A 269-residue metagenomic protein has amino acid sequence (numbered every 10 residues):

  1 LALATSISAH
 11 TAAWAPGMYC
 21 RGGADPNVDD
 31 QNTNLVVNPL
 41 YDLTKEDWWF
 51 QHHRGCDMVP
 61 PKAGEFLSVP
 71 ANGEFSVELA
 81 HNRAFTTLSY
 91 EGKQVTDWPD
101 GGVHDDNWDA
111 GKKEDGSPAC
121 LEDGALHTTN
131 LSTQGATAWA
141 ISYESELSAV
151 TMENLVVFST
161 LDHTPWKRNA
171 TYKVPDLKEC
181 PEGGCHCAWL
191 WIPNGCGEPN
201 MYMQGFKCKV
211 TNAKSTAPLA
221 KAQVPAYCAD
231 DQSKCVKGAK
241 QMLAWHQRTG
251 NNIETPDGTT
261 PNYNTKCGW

Functional and structural regions predicted by a protein language model:
L1-T171, G197-W269: Peripheral, solvent-exposed domain-edge segments that often transition into intrinsically disordered/low-complexity
A71, P181-E182: Surface-exposed loops/turns
S76, G184-A188: Short, conserved beta-strand segments of beta-strand-rich sandwich/propeller modules, principally
P165-K167, E182-C185: Hydrophobic alpha-helical segments and helix-packing faces
A170-E179: Short, hydrophobic beta-strand segments
I192-G195: Short beta-strand-plus-loop segments that form exposed binding edges in beta-rich domains
